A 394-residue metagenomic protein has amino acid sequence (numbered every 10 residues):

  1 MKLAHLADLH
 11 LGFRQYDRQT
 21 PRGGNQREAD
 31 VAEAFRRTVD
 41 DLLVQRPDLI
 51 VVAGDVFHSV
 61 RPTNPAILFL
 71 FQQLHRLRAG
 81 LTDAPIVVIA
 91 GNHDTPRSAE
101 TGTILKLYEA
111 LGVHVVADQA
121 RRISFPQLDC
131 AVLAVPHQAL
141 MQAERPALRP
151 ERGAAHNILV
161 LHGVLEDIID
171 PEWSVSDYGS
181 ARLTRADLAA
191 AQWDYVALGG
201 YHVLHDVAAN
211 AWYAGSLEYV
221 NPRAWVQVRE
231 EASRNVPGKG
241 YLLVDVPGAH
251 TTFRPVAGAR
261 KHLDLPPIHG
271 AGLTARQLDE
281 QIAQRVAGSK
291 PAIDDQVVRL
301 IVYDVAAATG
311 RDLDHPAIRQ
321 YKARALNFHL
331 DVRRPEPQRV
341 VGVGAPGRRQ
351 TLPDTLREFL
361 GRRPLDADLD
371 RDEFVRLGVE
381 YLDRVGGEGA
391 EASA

Functional and structural regions predicted by a protein language model:
M1-A4, L11, Y16, R122-A134 (+3 more regions): Beta-strand-turn-beta hairpins that frame and shape the catalytic cleft of phosphate-ester-processing enzymes
M1-L68, T82, G153, R371-E380 (+2 more regions): N-terminal active-site segment of His-dependent metallophosphoesterases
R37-Q45, Q73-L77, Q284-S289: A generic secondary-structure signal
R46, A155, Q192, D294-Q296 (+1 more regions): Short loop/turn motifs at secondary-structure junctions
L49, V60-P222: His/Asp/Glu-rich metal-coordinating catalytic cores of metallo-dependent phosphodiesterases/hydrolases acting on
G199-A275: A conserved active-site cap/scaffold subdomain adjacent to cofactor or substrate pockets
N235, V246-A394: Accessory, non-catalytic peripheral segments of nucleic-acid enzymes
